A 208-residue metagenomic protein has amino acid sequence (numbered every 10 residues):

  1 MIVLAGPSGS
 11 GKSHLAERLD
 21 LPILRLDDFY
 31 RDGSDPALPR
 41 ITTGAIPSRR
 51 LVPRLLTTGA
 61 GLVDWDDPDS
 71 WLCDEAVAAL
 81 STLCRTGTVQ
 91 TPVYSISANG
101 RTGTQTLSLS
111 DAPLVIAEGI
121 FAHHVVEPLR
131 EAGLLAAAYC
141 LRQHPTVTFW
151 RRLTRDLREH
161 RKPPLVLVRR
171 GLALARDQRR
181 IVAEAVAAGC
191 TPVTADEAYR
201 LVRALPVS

Functional and structural regions predicted by a protein language model:
L4: Hydrophobic anchor at the beta1->P-loop junction of P-loop NTPases
S8: The conserved Walker
K12: Conserved lysine of the Walker
L15: Hydrophobic positions on the alpha1 helix immediately C-terminal to the Walker A/P-loop
L21-R25, A138-C140, P192-V193: Conserved beta-strand scaffold positions in the cores of enzyme catalytic domains, especially in NTP/NDP-utilizing
P22-L26, R31-G100: Conserved nucleotide-sensing/catalytic segment adjacent to the nucleotide-binding pocket in NTP-handling enzymes
T102-R161: ATP-dependent NMP and nucleoside kinases share a basic, alpha-helical "lid"
S110-D111, A173-S208: NTP-dependent small-molecule kinase module
